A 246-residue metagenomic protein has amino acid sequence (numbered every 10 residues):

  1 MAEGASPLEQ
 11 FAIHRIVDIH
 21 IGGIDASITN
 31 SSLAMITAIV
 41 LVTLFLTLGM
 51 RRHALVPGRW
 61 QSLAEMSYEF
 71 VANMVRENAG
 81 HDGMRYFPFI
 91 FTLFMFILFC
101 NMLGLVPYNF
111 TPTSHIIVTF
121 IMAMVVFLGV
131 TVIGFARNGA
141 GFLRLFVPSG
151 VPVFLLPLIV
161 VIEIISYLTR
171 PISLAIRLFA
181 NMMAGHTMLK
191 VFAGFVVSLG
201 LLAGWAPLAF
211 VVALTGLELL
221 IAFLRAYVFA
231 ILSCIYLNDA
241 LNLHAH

Functional and structural regions predicted by a protein language model:
M1-H246: Selective transmembrane helix interface/packing segments
